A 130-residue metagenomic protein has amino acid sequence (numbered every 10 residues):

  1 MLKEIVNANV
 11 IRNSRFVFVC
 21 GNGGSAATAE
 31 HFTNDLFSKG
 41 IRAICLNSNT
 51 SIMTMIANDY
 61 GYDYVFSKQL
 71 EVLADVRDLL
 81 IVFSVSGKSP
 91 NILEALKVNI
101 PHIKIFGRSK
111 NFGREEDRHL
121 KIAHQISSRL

Functional and structural regions predicted by a protein language model:
L2-V10: A short, basic/flexible loop-to-alpha-helix module at the beginning of a structural domain
V10-A74: Glycine-rich, small/polar surface segments that engage phosphate groups of diverse ligands
C20, L46-N47, V82-V85, K97 (+1 more regions): Short beta-strand segments
S25-H31, K88-A95: Short glycine/serine/threonine-rich phosphate/pyrophosphate-binding segments that cradle anionic phosphate groups
H31, D35, Q69, E94 (+2 more regions): Alpha-helical scaffold segments in soluble metabolic enzymes
G61-E94: Internal catalytic-core helix/loop-beta-alpha segment that presents or stabilizes conserved functional determinants
K97-L130: Short alpha-helices
